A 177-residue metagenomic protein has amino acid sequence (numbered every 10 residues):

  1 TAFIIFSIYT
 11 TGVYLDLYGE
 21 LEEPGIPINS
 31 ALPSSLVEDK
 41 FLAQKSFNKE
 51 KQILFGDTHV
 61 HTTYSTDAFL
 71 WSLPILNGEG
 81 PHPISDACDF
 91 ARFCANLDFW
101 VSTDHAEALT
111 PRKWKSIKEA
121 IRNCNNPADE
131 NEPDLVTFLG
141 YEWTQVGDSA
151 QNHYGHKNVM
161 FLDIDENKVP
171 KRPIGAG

Functional and structural regions predicted by a protein language model:
A2-G177: Extended, charged catalytic domains and RNA/DNA-binding interfaces, predominantly in divalent-metal-using enzymes
